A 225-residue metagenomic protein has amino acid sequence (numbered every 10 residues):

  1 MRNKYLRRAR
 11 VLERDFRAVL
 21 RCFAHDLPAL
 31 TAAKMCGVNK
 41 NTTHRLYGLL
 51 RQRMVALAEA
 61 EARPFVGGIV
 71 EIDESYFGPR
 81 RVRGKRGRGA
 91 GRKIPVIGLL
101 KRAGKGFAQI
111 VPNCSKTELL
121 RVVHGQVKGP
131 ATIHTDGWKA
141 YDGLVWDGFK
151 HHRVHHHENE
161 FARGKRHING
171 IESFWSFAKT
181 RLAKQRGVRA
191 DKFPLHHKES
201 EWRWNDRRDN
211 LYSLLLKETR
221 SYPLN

Functional and structural regions predicted by a protein language model:
M1-N225: Residue-level recognition of single "structural anchor" positions that define or cap local secondary structure
